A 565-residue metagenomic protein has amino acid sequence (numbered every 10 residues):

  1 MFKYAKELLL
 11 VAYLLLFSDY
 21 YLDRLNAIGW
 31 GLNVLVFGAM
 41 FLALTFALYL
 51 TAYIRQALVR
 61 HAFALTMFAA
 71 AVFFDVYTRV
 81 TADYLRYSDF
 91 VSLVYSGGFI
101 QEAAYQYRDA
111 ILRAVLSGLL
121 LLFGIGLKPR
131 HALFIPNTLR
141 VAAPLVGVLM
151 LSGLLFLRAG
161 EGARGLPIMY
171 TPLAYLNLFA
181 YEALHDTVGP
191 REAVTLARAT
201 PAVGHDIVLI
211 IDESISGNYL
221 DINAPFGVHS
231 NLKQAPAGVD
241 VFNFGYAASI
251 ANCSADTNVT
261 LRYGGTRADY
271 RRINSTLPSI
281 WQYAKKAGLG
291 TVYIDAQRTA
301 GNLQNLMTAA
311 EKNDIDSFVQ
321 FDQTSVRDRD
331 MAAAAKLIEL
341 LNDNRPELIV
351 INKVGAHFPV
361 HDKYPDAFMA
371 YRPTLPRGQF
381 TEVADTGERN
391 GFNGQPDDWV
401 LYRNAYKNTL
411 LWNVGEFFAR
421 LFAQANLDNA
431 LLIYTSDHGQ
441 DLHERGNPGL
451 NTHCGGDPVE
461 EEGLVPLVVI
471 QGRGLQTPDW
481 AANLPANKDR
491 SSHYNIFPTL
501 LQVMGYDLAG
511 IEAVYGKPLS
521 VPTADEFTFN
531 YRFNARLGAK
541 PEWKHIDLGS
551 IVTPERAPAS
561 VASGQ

Functional and structural regions predicted by a protein language model:
M1-I168: Transmembrane and membrane-interface helices of multi-pass, inner-membrane envelope-modifying transferases
F2-V11, D23-V34, L50-H61, D75 (+8 more regions): Membrane-interface soluble catalytic domains
T45, P190-T195, A335, R377-L432: A long, amphipathic alpha-helix that forms part of the scaffold/cap immediately adjacent to metal-dependent active
S92-L93, Q101, Q106-R198, T291-A296 (+6 more regions): Hydrophobic transmembrane helix bundles of membrane-integrated enzymes that assemble and modify cell-envelope
V148, L155-N390, L464, S492-Y506 (+2 more regions): Active-site-proximal alpha/beta segments of enzymes that process anionic O-linked groups
V208-L209, T409-T452, L500-M504: Metal-dependent active-site segment of extracytoplasmic phospho-/sulfohydrolases and closely related
N223-H229, D428-Q476: Histidine-centered active-site microenvironments of extracellular/periplasmic hydrolases and transferases
Y293-D295, L348-G355, K407-N413, L431-S436 (+1 more regions): Short beta-strand segments
